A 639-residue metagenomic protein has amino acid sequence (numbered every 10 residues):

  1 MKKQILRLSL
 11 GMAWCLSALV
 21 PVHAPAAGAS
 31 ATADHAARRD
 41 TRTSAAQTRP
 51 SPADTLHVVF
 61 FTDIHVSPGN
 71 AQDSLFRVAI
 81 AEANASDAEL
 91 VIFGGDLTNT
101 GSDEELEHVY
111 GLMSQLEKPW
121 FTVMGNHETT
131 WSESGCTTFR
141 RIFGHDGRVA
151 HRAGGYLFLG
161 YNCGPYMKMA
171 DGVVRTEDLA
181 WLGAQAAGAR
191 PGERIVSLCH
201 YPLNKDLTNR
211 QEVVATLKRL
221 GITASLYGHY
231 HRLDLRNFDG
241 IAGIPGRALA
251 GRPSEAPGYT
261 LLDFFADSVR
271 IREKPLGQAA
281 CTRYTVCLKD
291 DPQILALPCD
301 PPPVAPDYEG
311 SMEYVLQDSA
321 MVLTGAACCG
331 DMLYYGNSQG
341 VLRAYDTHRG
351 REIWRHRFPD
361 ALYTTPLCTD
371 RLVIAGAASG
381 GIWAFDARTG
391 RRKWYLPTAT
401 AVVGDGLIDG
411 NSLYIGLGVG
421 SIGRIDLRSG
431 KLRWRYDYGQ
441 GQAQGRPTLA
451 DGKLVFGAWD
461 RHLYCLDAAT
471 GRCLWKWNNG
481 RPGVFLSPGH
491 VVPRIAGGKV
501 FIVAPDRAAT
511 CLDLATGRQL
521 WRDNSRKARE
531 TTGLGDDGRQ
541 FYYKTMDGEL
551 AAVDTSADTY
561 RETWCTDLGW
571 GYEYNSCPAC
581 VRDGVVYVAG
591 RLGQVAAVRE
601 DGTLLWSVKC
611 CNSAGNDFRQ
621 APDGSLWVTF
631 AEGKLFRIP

Functional and structural regions predicted by a protein language model:
A26-E107: N-terminal active-site segment of His-dependent metallophosphoesterases
P52, F265-A327, N337, H348-R349: A short C-terminal boundary segment appended to hydrolase-like catalytic domains
D103-E193, E212-A224, D234-G246, R252-F265 (+1 more regions): Extended active-site neighborhood of metal-dependent phosphoesterases/phosphodiesterases
L261-D263, E273, A344, A384 (+6 more regions): Conserved blade-register residue in beta-propeller folds
A305-A327, I353-T369, W394-D409, G418 (+7 more regions): Extracytoplasmic beta-rich repeat domains
Q339-L342, S379-I382, G420-I422, R461-L463 (+4 more regions): Loop/turn residues immediately N-terminal
D346-G350, D386-G390, D426-G430, D467-G471 (+4 more regions): Short loop/turn segments that connect beta-strands within beta-propeller blades
